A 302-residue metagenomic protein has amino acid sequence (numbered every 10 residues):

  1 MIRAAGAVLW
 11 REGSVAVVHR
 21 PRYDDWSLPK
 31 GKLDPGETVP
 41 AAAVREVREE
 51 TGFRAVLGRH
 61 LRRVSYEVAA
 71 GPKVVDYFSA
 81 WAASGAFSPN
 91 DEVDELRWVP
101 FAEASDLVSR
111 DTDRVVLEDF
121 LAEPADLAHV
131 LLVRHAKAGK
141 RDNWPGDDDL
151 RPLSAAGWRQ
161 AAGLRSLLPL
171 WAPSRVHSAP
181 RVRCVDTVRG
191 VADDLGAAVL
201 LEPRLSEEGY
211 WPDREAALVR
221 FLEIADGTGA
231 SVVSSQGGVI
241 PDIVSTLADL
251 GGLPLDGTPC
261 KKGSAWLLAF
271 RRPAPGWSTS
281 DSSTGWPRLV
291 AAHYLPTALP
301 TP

Functional and structural regions predicted by a protein language model:
M1-L28, V130-H135: N-terminal strand-loop-strand
L28-H60: The catalytic Nudix box helix
G31-L33, A42, D126-P212, P241 (+3 more regions): Active-site-proximal alpha-helix that buttresses catalytic centers in soluble enzyme cores
R54-R63, L195-P203: A short coil-to-beta-strand element that immediately follows conserved catalytic motifs
V64-F87: Active-site-adjacent beta-strand/loop module that shapes the phosphate/pyrophosphate-binding cleft
F87-P124, L295: NUDIX/MutT-family hydrolases
V130-L131, G227-G238: Generic beta-sheet signal
R159-R175, A197-L200, E207-G229, S245-P302: Acidic, low-complexity terminal tails and accessory targeting/binding regions of phosphate-metabolizing enzymes
